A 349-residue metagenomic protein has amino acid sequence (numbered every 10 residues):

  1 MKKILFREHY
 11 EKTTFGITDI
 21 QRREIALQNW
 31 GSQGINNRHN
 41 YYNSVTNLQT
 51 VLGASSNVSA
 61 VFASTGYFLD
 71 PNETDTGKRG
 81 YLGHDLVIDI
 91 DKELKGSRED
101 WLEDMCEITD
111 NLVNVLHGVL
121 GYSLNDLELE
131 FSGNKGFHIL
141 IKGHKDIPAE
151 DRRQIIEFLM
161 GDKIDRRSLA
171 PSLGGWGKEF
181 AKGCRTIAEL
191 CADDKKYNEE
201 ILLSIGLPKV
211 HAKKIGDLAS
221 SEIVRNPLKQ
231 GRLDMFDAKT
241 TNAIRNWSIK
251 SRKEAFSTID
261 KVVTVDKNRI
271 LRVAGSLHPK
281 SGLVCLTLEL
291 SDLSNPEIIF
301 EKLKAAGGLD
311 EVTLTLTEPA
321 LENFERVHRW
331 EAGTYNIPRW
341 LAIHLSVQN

Functional and structural regions predicted by a protein language model:
K2, Y10-R98, K261, S281-L283: SsDNA-processing nucleotidyl-transfer enzymes
T65-Y67, I90-L94, G133-K135, G143-K145 (+2 more regions): Short, flexible loop/turn elements at secondary-structure junctions
P71-K78, L116-G118, Y122-F131: Catalytic micro-motifs at enzyme active sites that drive phosphoryl/nucleotidyl and oxygen chemistry
D85-I88, Y122-I155, V273: Histidine-centered divalent-metal-coordination microenvironment in nucleic-acid enzymes
D100-L124: Long, well-ordered alpha-helical scaffolding segments within enzyme catalytic domains, especially pronounced
E157-S257, T264-K267: Long, charge-rich alpha-helical interaction segments
T258, N268, G275-C285, N295-R339: C-terminal accessory/binding modules appended to enzymatic or scaffolding proteins
L341-S346: Basic amphipathic alpha-helical segments that dock to polyanions
